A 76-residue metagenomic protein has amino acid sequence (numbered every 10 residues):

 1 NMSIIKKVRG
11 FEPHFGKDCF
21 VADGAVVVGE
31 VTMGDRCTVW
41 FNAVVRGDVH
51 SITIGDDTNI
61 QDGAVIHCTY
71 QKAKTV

Functional and structural regions predicted by a protein language model:
I5-E12: A detector for short, charged/polar N-terminal pre-domain segments
P13, D18-V21, A25, V31 (+4 more regions): A structural motif detector for beta-strand N-caps
